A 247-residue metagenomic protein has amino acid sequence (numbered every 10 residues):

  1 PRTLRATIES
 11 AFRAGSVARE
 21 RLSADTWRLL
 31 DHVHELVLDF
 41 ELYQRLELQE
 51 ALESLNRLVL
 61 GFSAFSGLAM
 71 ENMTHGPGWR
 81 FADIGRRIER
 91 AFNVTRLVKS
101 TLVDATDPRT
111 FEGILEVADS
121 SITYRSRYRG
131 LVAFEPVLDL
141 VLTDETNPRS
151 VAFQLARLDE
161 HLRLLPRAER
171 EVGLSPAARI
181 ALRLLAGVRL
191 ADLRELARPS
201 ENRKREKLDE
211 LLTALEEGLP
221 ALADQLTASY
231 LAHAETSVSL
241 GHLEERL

Functional and structural regions predicted by a protein language model:
P1-L247: Alpha-helical transmembrane segments and their helix-helix packing motifs
